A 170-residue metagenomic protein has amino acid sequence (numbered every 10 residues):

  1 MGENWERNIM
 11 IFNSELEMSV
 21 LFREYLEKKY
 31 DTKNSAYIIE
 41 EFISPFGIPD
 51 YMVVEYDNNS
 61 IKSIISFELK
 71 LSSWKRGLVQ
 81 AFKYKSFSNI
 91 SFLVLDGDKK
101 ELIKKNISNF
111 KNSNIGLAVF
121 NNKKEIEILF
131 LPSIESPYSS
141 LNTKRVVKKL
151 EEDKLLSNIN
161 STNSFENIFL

Functional and structural regions predicted by a protein language model:
M1-G47, N59: Acidic-basic catalytic patches of nuclease active cores, encompassing PD-(D/E)XK and other metal-cofactor nuclease
R7, L71-N121: Catalytic cores of nucleic-acid endonucleases
E17, F46, K62-I64, K75-V79 (+1 more regions): Short, well-structured alpha-helical interface segments that form or flank functional binding sites
F22, Y51-E55, S63-L71: Conserved catalytic cores of phosphodiester-cleaving nucleases, focusing on short active-site segments
G47-P49, I115: Change "...and in nucleic-acid phosphodiester-cleaving endonucleases..." to "...and in nucleic-acid processing enzymes
Y56-D57, I134: Short loop segments at secondary-structure junctions
N112-L170: Non-catalytic C-terminal interaction segments of nucleic acid-processing enzymes
